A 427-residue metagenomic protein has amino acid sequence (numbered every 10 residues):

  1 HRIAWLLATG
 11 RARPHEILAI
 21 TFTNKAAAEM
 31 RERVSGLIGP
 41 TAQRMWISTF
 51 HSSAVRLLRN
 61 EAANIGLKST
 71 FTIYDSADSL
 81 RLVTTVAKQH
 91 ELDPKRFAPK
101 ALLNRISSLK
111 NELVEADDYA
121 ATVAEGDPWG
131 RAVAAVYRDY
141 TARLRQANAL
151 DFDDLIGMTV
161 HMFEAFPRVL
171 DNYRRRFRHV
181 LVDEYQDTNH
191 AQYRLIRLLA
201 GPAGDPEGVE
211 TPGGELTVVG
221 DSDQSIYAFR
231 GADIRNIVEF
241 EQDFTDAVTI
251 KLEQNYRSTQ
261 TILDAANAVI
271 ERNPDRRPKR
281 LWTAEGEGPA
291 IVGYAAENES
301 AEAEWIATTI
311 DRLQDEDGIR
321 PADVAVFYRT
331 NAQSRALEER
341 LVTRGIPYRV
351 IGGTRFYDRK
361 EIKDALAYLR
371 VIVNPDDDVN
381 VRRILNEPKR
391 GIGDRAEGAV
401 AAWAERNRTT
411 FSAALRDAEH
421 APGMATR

Functional and structural regions predicted by a protein language model:
H1-W5, M30-R31, Q192-R197, I306: Motif I (Walker A/P-loop) of helicase-class P-loop NTPases
I3, A8, A62, T245-V248 (+3 more regions): Helicase P-loop NTPase motor core
W5-H15, G39, G204: Post-Walker A helix-loop "phosphate-sensing" segment adjacent to the P-loop in P-loop NTPases
R11, L18-F22, A26-E29, W46 (+3 more regions): Conserved helicase NTPase motor core
A12-E16, T41-R44, L82, P212-E215 (+5 more regions): Short glycine-/polar-rich loops that comprise or flank the Walker A/P-loop and associated switch/sensor motifs
P14-A124, P128, A135, Y294 (+1 more regions): Conserved P-loop NTPase-based nucleic-acid remodeling module centered on helicase motor cores
L57-A63, I226-D243, A266-N267: Short regulatory helix/loop adjacent to the ATP-binding pocket of P-loop NTPases
G214, D243-F244, G286-A290, D315-R427: ATPase/helicase motor core of nucleic-acid motors
